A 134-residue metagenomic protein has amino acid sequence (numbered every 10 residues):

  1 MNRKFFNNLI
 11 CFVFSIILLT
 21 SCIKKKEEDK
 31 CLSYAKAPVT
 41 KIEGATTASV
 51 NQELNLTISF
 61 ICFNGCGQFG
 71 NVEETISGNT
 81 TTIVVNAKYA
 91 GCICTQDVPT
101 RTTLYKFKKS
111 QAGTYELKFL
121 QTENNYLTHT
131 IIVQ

Functional and structural regions predicted by a protein language model:
N2-F5, S15-T40: Bacterial Sec-dependent N-terminal signal peptides
C11-F12: Low-complexity, glycine/proline/serine-enriched flexible coil segments that act as short hinges or interruptions within
C31-Q134: First exposed extracellular module after export/assembly in secreted or surface-exposed proteins
